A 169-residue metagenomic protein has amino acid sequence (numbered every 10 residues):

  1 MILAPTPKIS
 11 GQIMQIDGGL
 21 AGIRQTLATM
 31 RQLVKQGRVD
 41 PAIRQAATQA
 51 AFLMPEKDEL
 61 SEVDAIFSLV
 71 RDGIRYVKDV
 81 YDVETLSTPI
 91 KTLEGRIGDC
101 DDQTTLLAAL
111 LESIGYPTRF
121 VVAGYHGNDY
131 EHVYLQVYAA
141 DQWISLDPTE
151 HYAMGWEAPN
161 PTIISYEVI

Functional and structural regions predicted by a protein language model:
M1-F52, I114-Y116, M154, P159-V168: Linear, non-domain "peripheral" regions
P7, G11-M14, D64, S68 (+3 more regions): Residue-level marker of intrinsically disordered, low-complexity segments enriched for small/polar residues
S10-G11, S61, S68, S87 (+3 more regions): Generic serine detector
G18-G98, E131, D141: Secondary-structure boundary elements
D102-I169: Hydrophobic/aromatic-rich core segments of domains that either
